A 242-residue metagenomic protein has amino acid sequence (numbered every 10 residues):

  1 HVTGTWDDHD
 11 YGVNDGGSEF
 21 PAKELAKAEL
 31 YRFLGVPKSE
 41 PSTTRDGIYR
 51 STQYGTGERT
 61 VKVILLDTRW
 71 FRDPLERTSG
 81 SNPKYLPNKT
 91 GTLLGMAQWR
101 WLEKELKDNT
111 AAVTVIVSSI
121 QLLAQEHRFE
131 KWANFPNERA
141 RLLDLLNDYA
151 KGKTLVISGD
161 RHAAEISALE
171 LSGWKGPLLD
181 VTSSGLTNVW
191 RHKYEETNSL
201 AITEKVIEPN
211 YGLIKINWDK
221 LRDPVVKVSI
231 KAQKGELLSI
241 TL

Functional and structural regions predicted by a protein language model:
H1-L242: Metal-dependent phosphoester/phosphodiester hydrolase catalytic core
